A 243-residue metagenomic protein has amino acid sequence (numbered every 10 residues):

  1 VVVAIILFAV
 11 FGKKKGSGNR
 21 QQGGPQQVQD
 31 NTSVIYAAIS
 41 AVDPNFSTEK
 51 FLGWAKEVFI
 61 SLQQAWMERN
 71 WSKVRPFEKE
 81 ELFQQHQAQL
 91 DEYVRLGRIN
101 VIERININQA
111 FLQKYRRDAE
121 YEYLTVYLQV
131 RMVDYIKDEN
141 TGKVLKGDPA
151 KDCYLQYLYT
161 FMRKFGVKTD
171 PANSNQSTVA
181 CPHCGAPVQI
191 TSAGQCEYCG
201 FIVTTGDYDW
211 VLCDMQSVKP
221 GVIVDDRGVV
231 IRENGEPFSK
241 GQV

Functional and structural regions predicted by a protein language model:
V1-G18: Alpha-helical transmembrane anchor segments and their immediate juxtamembrane flanks, especially terminal single-pass
F8-V10, Q63, H86-Q89, Y115 (+2 more regions): Residue-level signal for functionally critical sites in structured catalytic/ligand-binding pockets
K13-G23, Q27, I190: Generic structural signal for short, solvent-exposed loop/turn connectors between secondary structure elements
G24-R104, H183, E197-I202, G206-Y208 (+1 more regions): Core segments of small alpha/beta cavity-forming domains
P25, Y123-T125, E139, K143-G241: Short beta-strand edge/turn micro-motifs at domain boundaries
K79, R131, G166: Residue-level marker of positions within ordered structural domains that often coincide with functionally constrained
R95-N140: Surface-exposed, charged secondary-structure patches
